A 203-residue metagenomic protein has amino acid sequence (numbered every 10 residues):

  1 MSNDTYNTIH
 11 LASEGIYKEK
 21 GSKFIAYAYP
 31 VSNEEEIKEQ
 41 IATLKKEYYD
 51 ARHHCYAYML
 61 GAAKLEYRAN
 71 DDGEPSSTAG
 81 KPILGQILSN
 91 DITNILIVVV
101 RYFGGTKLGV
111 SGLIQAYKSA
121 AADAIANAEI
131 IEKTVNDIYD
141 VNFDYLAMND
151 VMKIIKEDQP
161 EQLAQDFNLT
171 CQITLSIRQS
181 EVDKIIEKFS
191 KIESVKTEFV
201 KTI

Functional and structural regions predicted by a protein language model:
M1-T78, A164, E198-T202: C-terminal regulatory domains involved in ligand/effector binding and gene-expression control
A79-A126: Active-site beta-strand/loop microenvironment that shapes enzyme catalytic pockets
A120-I125, E132, E193-I203: Terminal alpha-helical anchor/extension segments at protein ends
E129-Y145, I173-L175: Short glycine-/aliphatic-rich beta-strand segments at the starts of folded cytosolic domains
V141-P160: Short amphipathic alpha-helix segments
V151-E157, K184-E193: Short amphipathic alpha-helices in soluble, non-transmembrane regions that often serve as interface/regulatory elements
L169-T170: N-terminal positively charged helical leader segments and presequences
L175, E181-K184: Terminal, non-globular segments
